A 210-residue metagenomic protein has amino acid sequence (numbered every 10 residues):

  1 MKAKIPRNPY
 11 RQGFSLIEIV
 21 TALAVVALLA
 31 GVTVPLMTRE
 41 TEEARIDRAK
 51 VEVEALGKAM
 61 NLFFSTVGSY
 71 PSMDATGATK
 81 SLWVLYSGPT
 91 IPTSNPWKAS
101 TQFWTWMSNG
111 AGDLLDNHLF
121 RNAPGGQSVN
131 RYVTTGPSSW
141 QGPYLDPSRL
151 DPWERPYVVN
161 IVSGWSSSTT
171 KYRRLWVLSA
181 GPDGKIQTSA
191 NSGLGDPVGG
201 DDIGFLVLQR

Functional and structural regions predicted by a protein language model:
M1-P9: N-terminal secretory signal peptides that target proteins for export/translocation
K2, I46, P143, L150-R210: Short, surface-exposed interaction loops/tails
Y10-T41, R45, E52, G57: N-terminal single-pass transmembrane signal-anchor helix
D47-K50, S139: Soluble non-cytosolic domains of exported or imported proteins
M60-Y144: Short, glycine/small-hydrophobic-rich surface segments
A75, R149-L150: Short capping/connector residues at structural and topological boundaries
